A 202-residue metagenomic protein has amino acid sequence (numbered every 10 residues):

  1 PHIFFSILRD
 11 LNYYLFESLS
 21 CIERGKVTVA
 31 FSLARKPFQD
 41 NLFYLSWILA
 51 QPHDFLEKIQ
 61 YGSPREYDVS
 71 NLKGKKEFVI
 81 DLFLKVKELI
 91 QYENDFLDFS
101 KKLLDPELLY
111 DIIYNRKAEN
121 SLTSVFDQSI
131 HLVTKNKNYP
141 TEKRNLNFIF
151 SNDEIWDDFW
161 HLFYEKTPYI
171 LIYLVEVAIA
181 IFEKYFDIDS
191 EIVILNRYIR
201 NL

Functional and structural regions predicted by a protein language model:
P1-F4, E57-K75, N115-L202: A cross-kingdom marker of C-terminal helix-rich interaction/assembly modules
P1-Y14: Short, contiguous, well-structured surface segments enriched in hydrophobic/aromatic residues
F4, S20-Y114: Short non-catalytic regulatory patches outside canonical folded cores
L15-G25, P52, V133-P140: Secondary-structure edge/capping motif, primarily at the C-terminal ends of alpha-helices and the immediately following
F16, F43-W47, Q91, D127 (+1 more regions): Alpha-helical repeat scaffolds in large eukaryotic proteins
